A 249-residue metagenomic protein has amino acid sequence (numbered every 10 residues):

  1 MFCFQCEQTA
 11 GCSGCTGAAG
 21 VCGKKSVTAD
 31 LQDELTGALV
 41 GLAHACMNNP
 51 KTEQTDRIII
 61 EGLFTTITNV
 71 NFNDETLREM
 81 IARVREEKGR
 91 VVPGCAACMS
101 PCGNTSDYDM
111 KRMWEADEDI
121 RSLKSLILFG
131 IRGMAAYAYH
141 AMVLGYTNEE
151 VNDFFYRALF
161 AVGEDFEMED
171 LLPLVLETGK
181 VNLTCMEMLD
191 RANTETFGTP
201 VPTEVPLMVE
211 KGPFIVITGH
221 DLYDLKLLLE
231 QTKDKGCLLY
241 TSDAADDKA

Functional and structural regions predicted by a protein language model:
F2-F197, V205-P206, G212, V216: Long, compositionally biased, glycine/small-hydrophobic-enriched stretches that function as flexible linkers, tethers
A19-V21, L227, Y240: Generic detector of isolated residues embedded in canonical secondary-structure elements
G198-T203, Y223-L227: Short alpha-helical segments and helix-capping/turn motifs at coil-helix boundaries
F214-I215, G236-L239: Beta-sheet entry/capping signal
I215-L225: Gly/Ser/Thr-rich loops at beta-strand to alpha-helix junctions that form or flank small-molecule/cofactor-binding
E230-K235: Short, solvent-exposed amphipathic alpha-helical segments in soluble enzyme and RNA/protein-processing domains
Y240-A249: Single conserved hydrophobic/aromatic residue that forms the stacking wall/gate of nucleotide- or nucleobase-binding
